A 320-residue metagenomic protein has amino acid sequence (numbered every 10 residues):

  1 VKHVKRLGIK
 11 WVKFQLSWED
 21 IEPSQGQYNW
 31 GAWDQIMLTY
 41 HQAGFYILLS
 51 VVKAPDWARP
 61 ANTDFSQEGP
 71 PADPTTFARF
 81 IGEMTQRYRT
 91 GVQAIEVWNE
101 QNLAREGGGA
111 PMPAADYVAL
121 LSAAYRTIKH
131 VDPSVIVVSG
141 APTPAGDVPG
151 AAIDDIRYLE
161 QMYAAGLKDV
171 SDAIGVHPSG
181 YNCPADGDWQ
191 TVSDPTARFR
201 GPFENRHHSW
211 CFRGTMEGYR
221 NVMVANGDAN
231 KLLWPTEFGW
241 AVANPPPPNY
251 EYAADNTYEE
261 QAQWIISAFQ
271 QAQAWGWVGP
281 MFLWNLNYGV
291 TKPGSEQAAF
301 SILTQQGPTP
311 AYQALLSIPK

Functional and structural regions predicted by a protein language model:
V1-R6, P74-T85, A152-A164, A262-Q270: Short, acidic/polar
H3, L7-D147, Y181, W240-A243 (+1 more regions): Substrate-binding cleft and catalytic face of glycoside hydrolase catalytic domains, especially the flexible beta-alpha
R6, Q86-R89, A164-K168, G227 (+1 more regions): Alpha-helix termination/capping residues and helix-transition junctions
W18, L49, V176, Q297-F300 (+1 more regions): Generic secondary-structure boundary/loop-capping signal
S24, N29-G31, A58, S66 (+5 more regions): Aromatic-rich peripheral "rim/lid" segments of glycoside hydrolase catalytic domains that contact and position glycan
D34, A78, G82, V118 (+6 more regions): Generic alpha-helical structural signal
S50, P74, A78, P113-Y258 (+1 more regions): Noncatalytic carbohydrate-binding groove/subsite architecture in carbohydrate-active enzymes
